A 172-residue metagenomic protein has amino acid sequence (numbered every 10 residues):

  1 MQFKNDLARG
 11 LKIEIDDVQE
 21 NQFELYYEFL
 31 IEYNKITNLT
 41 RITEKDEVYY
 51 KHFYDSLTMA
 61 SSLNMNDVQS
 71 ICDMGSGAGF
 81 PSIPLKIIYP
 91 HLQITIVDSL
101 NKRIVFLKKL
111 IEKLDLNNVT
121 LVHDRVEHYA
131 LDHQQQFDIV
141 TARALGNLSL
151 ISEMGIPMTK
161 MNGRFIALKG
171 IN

Functional and structural regions predicted by a protein language model:
Q2-D67, C72, V105, K109-V119: Class I SAM-dependent transferase core
L30, L85, K169: Residue-level signal for inorganic ion chemistry
L39, S76-F80, I171: Gly/Ser/Thr-rich helix-start
L57-A144, S152-E153: Conserved SAM/SAH cofactor-binding pocket of Class I
Y89, T159-M161: Helix-to-beta-strand junctions that scaffold the AdoMet/dcAdoMet cofactor pocket in Class I SAM-dependent enzymes
L145-L148, I171-N172: Short beta->alpha connector loops
N162-N172: Conserved beta-strand signature within the Rossmann-like core of class I S-adenosyl-L-methionine
